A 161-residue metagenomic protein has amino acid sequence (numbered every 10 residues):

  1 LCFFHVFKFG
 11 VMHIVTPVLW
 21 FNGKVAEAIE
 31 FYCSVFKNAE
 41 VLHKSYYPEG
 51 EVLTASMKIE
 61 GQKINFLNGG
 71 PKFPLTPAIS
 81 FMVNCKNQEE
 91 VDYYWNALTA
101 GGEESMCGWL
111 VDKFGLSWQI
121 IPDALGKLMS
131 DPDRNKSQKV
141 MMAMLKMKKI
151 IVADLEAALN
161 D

Functional and structural regions predicted by a protein language model:
V11, L19-G61: Core segments of cupin and vicinal oxygen chelate
M12-T16, T76-S80: Short, solvent-exposed beta-strand edge segments and adjacent coil->beta transition regions
P17, Y32, M57, L98 (+2 more regions): Terminal peptide-recognition signature
V25, P74, F81-G126, D131 (+1 more regions): Vicinal oxygen chelate
E40-L42, K63-N65, S117-A124: Active-site-proximal beta-strands of protease catalytic cores
P132-D161: C-terminal cap/linker of serine protease catalytic domains
